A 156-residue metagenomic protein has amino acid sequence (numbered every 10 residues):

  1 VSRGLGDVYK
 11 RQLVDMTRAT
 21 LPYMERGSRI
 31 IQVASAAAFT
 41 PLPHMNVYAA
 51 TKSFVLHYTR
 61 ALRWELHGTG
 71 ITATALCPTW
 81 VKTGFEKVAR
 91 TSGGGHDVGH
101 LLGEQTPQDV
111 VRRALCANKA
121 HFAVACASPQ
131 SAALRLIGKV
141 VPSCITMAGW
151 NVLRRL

Functional and structural regions predicted by a protein language model:
V1-Y9: Single conserved hydrophobic/aromatic residue that forms the stacking wall/gate of nucleotide- or nucleobase-binding
T17, T51: Active-site helix of classical SDR
A19-S28: A short helix-coil junction within the Rossmann-fold of NAD(P)-dependent oxidoreductases
P22, W64-E65: Alpha-helical segment proximal to the catalytic Tyr-Lys
Y23, A38-T40: Conserved catalytic-site region of short-chain dehydrogenase/reductase
S35: Residue(s) in the substrate-gating loop at a strand-loop-helix junction that position the organic substrate next
L42-N46: Active-site loop immediately N-terminal to the catalytic Tyr-X3-Lys motif of short-chain dehydrogenase/reductase
E65-P129: SDR active-site lid
